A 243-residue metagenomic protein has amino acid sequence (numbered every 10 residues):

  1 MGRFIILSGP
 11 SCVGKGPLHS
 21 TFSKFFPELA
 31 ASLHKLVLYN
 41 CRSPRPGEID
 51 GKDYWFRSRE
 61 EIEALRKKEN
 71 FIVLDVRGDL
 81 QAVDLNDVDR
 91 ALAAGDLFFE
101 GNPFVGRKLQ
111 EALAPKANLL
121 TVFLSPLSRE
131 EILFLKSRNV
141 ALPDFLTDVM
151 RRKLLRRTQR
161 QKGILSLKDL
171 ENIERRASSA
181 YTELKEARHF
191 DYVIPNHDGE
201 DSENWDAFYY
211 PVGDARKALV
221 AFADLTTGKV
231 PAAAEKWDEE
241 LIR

Functional and structural regions predicted by a protein language model:
L7: Hydrophobic anchor at the beta1->P-loop junction of P-loop NTPases
P10-S11: The conserved Walker
K15-G16: Walker A/P-loop
E28-P44: Short beta-strand-centered segment that lines the nucleotide-binding/catalytic pocket of NTP-utilizing
A31-L33, P115-L120, R188-D191: Short glycine-/polar-rich loops that comprise or flank the Walker A/P-loop and associated switch/sensor motifs
N40-V105: ATP-dependent small-molecule kinase phosphotransfer cores that center on conserved nucleotide phosphate-binding segments
E63-R66, D84-R160: ATP-dependent NMP and nucleoside kinases share a basic, alpha-helical "lid"
Q159-R243: NTP-dependent small-molecule kinase module
